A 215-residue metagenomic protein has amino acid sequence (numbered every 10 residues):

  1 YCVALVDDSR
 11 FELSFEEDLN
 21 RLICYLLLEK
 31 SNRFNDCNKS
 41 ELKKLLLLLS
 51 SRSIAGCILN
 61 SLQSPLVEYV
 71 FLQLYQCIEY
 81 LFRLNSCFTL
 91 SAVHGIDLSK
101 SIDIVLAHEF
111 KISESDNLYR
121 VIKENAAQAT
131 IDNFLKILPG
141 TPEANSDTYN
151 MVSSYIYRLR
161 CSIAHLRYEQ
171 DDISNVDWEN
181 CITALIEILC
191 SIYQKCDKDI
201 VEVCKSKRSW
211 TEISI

Functional and structural regions predicted by a protein language model:
Y1-N32: Mobile gating loops/cap/lid regions near enzyme active sites that modulate substrate access
N35-I215: Amphipathic, oligomerization/interface secondary-structure segments
